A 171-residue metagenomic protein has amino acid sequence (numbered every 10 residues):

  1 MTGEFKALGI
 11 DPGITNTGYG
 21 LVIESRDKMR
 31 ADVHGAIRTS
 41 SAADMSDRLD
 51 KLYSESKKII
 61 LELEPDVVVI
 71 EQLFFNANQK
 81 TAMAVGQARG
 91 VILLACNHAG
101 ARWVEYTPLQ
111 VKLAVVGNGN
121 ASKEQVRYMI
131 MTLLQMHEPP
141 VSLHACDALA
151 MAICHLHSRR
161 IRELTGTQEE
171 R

Functional and structural regions predicted by a protein language model:
M1-R171: Phosphate- and other anionic-substrate recognition elements at nucleic-acid/protein interfaces
